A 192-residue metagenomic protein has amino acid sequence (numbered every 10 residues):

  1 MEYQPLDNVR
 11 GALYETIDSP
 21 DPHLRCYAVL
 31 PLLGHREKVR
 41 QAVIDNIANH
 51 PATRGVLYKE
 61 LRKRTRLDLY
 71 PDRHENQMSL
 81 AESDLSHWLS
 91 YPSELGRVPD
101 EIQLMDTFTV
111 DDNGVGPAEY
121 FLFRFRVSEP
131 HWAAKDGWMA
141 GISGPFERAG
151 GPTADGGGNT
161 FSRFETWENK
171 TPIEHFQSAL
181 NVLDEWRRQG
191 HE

Functional and structural regions predicted by a protein language model:
M1-E192: Long, helix-rich interaction regions
